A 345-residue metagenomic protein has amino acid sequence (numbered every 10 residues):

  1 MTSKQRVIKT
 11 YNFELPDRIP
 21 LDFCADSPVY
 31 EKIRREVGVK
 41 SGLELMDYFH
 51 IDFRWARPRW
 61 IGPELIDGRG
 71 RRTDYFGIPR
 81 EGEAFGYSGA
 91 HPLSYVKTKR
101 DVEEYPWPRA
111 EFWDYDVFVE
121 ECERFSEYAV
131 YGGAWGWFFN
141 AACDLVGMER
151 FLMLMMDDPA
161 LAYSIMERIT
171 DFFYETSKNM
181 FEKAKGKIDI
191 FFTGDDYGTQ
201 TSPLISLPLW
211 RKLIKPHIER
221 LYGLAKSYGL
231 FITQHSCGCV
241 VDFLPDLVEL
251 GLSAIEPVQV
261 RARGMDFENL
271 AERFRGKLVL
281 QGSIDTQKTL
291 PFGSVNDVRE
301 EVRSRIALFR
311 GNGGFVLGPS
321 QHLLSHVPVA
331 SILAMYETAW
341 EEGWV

Functional and structural regions predicted by a protein language model:
M1-V37, G82, P106-V345: Active-site loop segments of alpha/beta catalytic cores
T2, H50, D74-G77, D196: Residue-level detector of functionally special positions within alpha-helical transmembrane segments of multi-pass
F13, R34, G38, H50 (+2 more regions): Glycine-centered secondary-structure boundary/capping sites
R35-L65: Segments that shape or occlude catalytic/ligand-binding pockets
E44-H50, A90-P106, W137-E149: An N-terminal domain-start capping segment
P63-E111, R124-Y128: A contiguous, low-structure linker/loop signature
